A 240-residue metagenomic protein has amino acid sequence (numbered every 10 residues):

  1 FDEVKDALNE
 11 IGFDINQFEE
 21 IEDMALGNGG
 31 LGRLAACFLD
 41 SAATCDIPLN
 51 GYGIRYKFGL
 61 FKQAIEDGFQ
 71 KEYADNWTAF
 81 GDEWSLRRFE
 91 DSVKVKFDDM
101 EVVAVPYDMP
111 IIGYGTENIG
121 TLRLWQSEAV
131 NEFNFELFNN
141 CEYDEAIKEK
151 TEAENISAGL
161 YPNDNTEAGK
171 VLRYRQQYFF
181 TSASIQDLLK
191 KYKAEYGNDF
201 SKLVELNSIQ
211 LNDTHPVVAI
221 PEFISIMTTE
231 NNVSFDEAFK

Functional and structural regions predicted by a protein language model:
F1-K240: A conserved ligand/cofactor-binding region detector
